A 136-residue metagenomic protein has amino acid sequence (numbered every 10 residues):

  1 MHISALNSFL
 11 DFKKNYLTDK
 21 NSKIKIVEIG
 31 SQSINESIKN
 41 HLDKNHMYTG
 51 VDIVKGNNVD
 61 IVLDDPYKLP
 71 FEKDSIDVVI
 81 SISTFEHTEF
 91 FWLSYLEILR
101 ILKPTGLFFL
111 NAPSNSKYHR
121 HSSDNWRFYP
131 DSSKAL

Functional and structural regions predicted by a protein language model:
M1-D19: Class I SAM-dependent methyltransferase Rossmann-like catalytic core, especially the SAM/SAH-binding loop
I3-S4, E89, R127: Conserved phosphate-coordination/catalytic loops
L6-L10, Y95, P130: Short, well-ordered alpha-helical scaffold segments within catalytic/effector domains
Y16-D19, I101, L136: Hydrophobic helix-cap positions at the C-terminus of alpha-helices in RecA-like/P-loop ATPase nucleotide-binding cores
S22-H119, D131: Conserved SAM-binding loop
R120-D124: Short, solvent-exposed loop/turn segments at secondary-structure boundaries
N125-L136: Short alpha-helix
